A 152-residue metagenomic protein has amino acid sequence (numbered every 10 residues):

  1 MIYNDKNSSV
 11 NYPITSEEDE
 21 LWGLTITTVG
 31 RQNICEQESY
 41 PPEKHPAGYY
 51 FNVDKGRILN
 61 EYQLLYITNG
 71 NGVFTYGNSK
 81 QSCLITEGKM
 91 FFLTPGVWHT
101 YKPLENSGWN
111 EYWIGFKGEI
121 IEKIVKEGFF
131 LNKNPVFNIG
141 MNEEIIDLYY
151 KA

Functional and structural regions predicted by a protein language model:
M1-C83, E105: Generic protein-terminus/edge-of-domain signal
T28, T100, P135-V136: Conserved beta-strand positions that form and line the central face of beta-propeller blades
E38-S39, E122-I124: Short acidic/His/Gly/Ser-rich catalytic and metal-binding motifs that mark active-site loops of diverse hydrolases
D54, N71-V73, M90-F91, G96-Y101 (+1 more regions): Histidine-centered metal-chelating micro-motifs
L64, M90-F92, W113: Conserved hydrophobic/aromatic beta-strand scaffold that supports enzyme active sites
N78-T94: Short acidic-glycine-tyrosine-enriched beta hairpin
G96-I120: Ligand-binding loop in jelly-roll beta-barrel domains
K123-A152: Amphipathic alpha-helical segments enriched in hydrophobic/aromatic residues interleaved with Lys/Arg
